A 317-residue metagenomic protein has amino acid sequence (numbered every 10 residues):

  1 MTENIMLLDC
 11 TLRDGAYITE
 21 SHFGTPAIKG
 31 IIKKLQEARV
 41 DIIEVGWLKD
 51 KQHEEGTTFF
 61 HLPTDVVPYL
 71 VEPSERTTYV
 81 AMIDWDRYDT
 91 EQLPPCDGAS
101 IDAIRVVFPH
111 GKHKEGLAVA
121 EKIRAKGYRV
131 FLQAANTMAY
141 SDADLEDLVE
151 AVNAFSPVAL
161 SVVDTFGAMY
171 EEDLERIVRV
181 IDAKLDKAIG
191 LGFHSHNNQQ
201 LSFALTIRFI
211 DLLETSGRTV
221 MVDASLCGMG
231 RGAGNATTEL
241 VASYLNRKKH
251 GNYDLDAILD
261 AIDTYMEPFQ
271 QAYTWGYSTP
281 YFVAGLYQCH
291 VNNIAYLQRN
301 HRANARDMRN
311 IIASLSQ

Functional and structural regions predicted by a protein language model:
M1-Q317: Catalytic cores and adjacent flexible loops of soluble metabolic enzymes that perform enolate/carbanion chemistry on
